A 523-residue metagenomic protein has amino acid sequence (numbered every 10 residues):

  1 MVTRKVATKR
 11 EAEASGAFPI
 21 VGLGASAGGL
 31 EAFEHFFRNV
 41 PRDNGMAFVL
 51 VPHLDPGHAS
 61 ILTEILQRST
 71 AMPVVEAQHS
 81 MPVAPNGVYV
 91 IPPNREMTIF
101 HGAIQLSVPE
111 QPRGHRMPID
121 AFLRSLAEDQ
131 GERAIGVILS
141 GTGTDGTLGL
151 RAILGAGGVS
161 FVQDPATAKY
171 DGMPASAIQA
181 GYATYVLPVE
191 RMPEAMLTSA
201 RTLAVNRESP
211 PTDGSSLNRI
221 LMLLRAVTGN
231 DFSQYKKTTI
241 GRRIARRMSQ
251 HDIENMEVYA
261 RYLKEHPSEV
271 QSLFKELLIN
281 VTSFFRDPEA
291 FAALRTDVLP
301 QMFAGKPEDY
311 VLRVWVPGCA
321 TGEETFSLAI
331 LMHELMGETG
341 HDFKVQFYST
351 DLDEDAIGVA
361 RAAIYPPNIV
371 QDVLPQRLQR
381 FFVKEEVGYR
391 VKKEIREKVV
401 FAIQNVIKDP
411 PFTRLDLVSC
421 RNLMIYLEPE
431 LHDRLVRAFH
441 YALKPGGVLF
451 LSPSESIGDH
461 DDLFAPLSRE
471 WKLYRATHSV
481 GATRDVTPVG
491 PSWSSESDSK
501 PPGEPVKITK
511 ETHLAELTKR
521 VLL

Functional and structural regions predicted by a protein language model:
M1-L277, R484-W493: Conserved acid/base catalytic micro-environments in cytosolic active-site loops
V2, H478-L523: PAS-family sensory modules
G158, V345, G447: Glycine-centered, small-residue-biased loops immediately flanking beta-strands in adenine/cofactor-binding cores
S233-G241, M248-W315, T325-L331: Class I S-adenosyl-L-methionine
P317, E338-L417, L423-P429: Extended basic-aromatic, gly/pro-enriched interface segments that bind polyanionic ligands
T321-T339: Conserved SAM-binding loop of SAM-dependent methyltransferases across substrates and taxa, primarily the Class I
H432-P445: A short glycine-rich, Lys/Arg-flanked "PGG" loop and its adjoining helix->strand segment in the class I
P445-P453: Conserved beta-strand signature within the Rossmann-like core of class I S-adenosyl-L-methionine
